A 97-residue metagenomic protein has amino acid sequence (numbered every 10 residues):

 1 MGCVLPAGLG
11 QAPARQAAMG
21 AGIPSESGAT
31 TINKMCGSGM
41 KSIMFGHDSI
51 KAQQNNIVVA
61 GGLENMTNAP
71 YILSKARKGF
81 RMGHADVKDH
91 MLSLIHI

Functional and structural regions predicted by a protein language model:
M1-C3, G62: Short glycine-centered, acidic/aromatic-flanked micro-motifs in structured strand/loop junctions that mark active-site
C3-I57, V87-H90: Conserved catalytic cysteine-centered active-site region of acyl-thioester-dependent Claisen-condensing enzymes
Q53-S93: Glycine/threonine-rich beta-strand-loop-alpha-helix active-site module that forms ligand/phosphate-binding
I95-I97: Conserved small/polar residues in nucleotide/adenosyl-binding loops
